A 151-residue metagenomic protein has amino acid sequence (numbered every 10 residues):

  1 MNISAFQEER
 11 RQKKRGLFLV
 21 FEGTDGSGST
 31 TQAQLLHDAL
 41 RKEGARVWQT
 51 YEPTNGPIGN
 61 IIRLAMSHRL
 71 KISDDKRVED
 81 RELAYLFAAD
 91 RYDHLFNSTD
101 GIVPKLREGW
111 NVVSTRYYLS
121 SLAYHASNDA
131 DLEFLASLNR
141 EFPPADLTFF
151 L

Functional and structural regions predicted by a protein language model:
M1-F18: Extreme N-terminal, non-catalytic leader segments that precede Walker-type/kinase nucleotide-binding cores
G23: The Walker A (P-loop) glycine that initiates the GxxxxGKT/S ATP-binding motif of P-loop NTPases
G26: Walker A (P-loop) phosphate-binding loop of P-loop NTPases
S29: Conserved lysine of the Walker
Q32, L36: Hydrophobic positions on the alpha1 helix immediately C-terminal to the Walker A/P-loop
A45-S137, P143: ATP-dependent small-molecule kinase phosphotransfer cores that center on conserved nucleotide phosphate-binding segments
